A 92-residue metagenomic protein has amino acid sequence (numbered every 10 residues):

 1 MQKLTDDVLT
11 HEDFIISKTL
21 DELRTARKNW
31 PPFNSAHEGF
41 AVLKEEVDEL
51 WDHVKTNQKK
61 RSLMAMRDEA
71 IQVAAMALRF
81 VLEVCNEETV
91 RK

Functional and structural regions predicted by a protein language model:
M1-K92: Flexible "arm" and connector segments at domain edges
